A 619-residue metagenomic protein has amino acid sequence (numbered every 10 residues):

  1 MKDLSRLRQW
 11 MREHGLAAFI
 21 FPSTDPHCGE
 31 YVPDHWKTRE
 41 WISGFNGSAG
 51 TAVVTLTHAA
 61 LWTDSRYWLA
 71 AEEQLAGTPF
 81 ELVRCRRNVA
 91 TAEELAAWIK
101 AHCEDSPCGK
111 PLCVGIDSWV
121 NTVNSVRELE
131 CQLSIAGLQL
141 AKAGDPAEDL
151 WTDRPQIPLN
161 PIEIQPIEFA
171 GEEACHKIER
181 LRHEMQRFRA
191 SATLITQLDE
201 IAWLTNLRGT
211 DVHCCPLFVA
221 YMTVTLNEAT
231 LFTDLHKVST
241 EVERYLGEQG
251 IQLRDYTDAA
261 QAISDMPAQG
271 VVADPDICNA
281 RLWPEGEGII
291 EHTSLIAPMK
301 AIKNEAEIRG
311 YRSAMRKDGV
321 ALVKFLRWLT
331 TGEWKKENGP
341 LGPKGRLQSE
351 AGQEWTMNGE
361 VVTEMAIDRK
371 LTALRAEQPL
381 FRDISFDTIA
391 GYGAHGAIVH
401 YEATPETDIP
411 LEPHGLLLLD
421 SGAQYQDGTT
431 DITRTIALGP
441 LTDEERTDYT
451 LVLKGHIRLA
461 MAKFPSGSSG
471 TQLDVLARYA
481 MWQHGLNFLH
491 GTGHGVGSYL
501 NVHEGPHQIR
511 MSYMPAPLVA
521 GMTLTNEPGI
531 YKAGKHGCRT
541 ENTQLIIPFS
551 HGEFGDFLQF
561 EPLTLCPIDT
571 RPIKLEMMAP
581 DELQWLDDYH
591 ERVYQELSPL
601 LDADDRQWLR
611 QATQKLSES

Functional and structural regions predicted by a protein language model:
M1-S619: Active-site neighborhoods and metal-handling regions in enzymes and metal-associated proteins
